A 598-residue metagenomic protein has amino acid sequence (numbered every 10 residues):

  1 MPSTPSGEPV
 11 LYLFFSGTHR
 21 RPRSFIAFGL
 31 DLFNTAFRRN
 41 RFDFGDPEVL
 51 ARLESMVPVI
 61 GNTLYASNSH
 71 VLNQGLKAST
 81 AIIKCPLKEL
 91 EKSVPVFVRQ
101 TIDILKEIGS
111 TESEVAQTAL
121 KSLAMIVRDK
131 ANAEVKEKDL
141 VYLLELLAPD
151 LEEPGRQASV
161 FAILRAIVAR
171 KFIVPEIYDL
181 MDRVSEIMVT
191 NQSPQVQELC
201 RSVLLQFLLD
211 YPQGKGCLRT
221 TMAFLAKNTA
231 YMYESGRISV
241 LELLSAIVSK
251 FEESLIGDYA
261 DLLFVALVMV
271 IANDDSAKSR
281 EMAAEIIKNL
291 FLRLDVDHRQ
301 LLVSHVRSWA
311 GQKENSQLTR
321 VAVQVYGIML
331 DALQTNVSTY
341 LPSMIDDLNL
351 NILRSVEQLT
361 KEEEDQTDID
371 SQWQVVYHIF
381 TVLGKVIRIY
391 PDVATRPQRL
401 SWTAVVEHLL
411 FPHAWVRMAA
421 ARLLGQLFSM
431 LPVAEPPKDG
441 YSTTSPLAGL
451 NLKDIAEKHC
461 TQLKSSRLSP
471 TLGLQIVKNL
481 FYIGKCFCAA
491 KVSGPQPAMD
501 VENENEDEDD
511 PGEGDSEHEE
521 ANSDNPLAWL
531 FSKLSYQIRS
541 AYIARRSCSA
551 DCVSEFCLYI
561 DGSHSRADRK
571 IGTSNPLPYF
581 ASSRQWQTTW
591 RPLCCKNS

Functional and structural regions predicted by a protein language model:
M1-R38, Y536: N-terminal "cap/leader" segments of large eukaryotic alpha-helical scaffolds
S3-F15, P47-G61, E91-K106, E134-L151 (+9 more regions): HEAT/HEAT-like alpha-solenoid repeats
S16-R21, Y65-S67, E107-T111, P149-P154 (+10 more regions): Short coil turns that connect the paired helices of HEAT/ARM alpha-solenoid repeats
P22-R41, S69-I82, S113-A124, E153-L164 (+11 more regions): HEAT-repeat alpha-solenoid elements in large eukaryotic scaffold proteins
R39, D43, K84-E89, D129-K130 (+10 more regions): Alpha-solenoid helical repeat scaffolds
P58-L64, N68-H70, A78-K84, L90-K92 (+2 more regions): Long amphipathic alpha-helical scaffold regions
K130, P154, K171-E176, V184 (+3 more regions): Solenoidal tandem-repeat scaffolds enriched in leucines and small polar residues
V382-L400, Q462, S466-Q475, N479-Y482 (+2 more regions): Extended amphipathic secondary-structure runs
